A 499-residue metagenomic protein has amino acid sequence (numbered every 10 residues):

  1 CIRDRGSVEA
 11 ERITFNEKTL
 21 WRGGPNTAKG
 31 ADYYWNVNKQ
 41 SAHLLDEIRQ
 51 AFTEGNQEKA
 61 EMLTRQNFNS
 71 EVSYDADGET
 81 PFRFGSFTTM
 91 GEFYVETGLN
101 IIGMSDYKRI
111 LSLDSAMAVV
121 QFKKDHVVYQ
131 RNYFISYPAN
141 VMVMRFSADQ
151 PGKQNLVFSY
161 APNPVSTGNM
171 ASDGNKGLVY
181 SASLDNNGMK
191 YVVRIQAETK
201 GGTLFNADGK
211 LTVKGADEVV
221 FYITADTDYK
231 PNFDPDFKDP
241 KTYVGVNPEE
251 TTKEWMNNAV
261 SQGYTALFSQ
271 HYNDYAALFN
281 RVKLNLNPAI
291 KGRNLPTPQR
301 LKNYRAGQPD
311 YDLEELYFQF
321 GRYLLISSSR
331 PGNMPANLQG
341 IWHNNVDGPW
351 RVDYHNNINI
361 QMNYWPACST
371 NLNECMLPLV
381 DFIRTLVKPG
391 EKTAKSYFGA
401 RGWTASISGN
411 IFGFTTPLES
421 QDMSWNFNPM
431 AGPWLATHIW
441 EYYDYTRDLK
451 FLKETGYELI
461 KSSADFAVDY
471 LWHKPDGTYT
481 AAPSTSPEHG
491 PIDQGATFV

Functional and structural regions predicted by a protein language model:
R3-M423, E441-Y443, K450-K453, Y457 (+3 more regions): Aromatic-residue-lined binding/catalytic grooves and analogous aromatic/hydrophobic interfacial grooves in multimeric
W472-E488: Flexible glycine/proline-rich, aromatic-decorated loop/lid segments
G490-I492: Short, solvent-exposed polar/charged micro-motifs at secondary-structure junctions
